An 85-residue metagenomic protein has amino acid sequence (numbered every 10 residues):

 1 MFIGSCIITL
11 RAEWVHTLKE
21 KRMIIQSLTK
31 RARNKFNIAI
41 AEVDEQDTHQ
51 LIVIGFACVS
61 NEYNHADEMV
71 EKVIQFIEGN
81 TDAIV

Functional and structural regions predicted by a protein language model:
I3-G4, A41-N61: Short, charge-patterned binding micro-sites
G4-E13, L18: Short glycine-/aliphatic-rich beta-strand segments at the starts of folded cytosolic domains
K21: C-terminal binding/interaction regions
T29: Short catalytic helix/loop segments, enriched in acidic residues and glycine and frequently bearing histidine
I38-V43, V85: A short linear hydrophobic-aromatic micro-motif
S60-V85: C-terminal structural segments of small proteins and small subunits
